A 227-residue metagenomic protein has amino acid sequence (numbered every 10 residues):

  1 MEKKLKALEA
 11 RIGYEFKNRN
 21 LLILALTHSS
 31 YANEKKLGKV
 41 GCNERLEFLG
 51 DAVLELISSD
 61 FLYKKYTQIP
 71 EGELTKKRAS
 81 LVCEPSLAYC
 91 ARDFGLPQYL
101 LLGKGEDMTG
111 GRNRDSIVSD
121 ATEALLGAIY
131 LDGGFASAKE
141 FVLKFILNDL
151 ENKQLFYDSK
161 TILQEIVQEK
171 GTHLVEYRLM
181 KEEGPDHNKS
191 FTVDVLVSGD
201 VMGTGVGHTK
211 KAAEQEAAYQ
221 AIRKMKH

Functional and structural regions predicted by a protein language model:
M1-H227: Double-stranded RNA-binding/processing signature
